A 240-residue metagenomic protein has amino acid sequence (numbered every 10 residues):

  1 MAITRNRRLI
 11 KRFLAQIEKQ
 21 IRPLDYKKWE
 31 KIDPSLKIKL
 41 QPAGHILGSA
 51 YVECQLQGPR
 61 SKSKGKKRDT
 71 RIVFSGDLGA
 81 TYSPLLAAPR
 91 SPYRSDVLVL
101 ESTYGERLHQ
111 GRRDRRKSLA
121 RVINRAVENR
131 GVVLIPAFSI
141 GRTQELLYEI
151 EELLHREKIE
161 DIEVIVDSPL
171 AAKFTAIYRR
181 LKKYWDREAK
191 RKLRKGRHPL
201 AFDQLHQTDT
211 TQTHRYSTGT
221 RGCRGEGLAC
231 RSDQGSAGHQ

Functional and structural regions predicted by a protein language model:
M1-R71, S75-Q240: Acidic/His-rich, metal-assisted hydrolase cores and their charged scaffolds
